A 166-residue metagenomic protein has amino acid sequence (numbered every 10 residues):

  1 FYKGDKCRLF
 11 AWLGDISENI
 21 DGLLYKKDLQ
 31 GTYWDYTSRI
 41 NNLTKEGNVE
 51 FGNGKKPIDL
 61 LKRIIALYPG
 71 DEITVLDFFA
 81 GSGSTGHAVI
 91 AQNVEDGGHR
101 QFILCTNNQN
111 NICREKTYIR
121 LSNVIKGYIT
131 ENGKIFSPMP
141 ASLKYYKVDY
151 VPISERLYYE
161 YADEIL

Functional and structural regions predicted by a protein language model:
F1, P57, D149-Y150, L166: General structural signal for secondary-structure boundaries
F1-T74: Class I S-adenosyl-L-methionine
L23-D28, D96, F136-P138: Short glycine/proline-enriched loop/turn "hinge" motifs that connect secondary-structure elements and lie
N42-T44, S154-L157: Short, solvent-exposed loop/turn elements at domain surfaces
I58-T130: Conserved S-adenosyl-L-methionine
A91, E95, Y158-D163: Hydrophobic alpha-helical segments
L104-R156, A162-I165: Conserved phosphoryl-transfer catalytic core
